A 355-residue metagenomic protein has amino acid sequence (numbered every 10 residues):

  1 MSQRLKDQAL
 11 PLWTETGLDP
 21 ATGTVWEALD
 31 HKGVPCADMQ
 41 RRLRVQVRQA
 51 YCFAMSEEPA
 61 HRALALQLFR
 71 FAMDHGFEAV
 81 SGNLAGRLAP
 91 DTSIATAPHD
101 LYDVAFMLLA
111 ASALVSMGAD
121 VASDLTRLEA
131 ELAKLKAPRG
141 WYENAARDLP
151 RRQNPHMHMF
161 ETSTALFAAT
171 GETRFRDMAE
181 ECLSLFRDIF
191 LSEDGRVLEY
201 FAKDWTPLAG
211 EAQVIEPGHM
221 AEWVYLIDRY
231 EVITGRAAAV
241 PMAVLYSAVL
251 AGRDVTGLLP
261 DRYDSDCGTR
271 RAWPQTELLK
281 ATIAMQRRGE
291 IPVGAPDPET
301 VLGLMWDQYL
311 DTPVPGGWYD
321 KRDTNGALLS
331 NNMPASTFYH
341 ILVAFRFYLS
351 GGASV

Functional and structural regions predicted by a protein language model:
M1-V355: Glycan-recognition and catalytic cores of secretory/periplasmic carbohydrate-active enzymes
